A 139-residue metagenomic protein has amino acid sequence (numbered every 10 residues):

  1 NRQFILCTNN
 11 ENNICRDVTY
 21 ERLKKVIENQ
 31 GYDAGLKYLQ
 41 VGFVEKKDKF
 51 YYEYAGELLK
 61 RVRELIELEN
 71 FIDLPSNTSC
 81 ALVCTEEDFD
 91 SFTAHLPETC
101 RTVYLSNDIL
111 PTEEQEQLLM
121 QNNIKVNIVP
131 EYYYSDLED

Functional and structural regions predicted by a protein language model:
R2-D139: Accessory, often C-terminal, charged low-complexity segments
